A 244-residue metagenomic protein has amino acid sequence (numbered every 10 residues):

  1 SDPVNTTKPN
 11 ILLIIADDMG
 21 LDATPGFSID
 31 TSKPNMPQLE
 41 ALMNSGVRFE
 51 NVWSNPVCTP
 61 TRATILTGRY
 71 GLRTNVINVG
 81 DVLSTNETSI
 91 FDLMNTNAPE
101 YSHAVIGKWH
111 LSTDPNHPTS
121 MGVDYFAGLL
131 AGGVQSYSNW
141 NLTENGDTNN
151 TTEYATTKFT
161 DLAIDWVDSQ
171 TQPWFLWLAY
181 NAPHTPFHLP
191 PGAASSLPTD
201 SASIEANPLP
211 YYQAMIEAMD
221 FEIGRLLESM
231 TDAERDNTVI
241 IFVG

Functional and structural regions predicted by a protein language model:
D2-G244: Formylglycine-dependent sulfatase
